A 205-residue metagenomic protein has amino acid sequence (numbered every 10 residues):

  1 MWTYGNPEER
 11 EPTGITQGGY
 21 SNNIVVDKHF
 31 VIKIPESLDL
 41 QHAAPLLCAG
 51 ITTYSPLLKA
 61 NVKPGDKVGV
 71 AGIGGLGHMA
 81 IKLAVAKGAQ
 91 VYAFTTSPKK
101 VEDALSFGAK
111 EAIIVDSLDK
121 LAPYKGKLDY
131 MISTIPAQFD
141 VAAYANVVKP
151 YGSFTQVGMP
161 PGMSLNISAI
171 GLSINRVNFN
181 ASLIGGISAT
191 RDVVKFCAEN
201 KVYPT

Functional and structural regions predicted by a protein language model:
M1-V31: Glycine-rich phosphate/adenylate-binding loop and adjacent beta-alpha elements of nucleotide- or dinucleotide-binding
G14-Y20, E36-K59, A71-M79: A glycine-rich, Thr/Ser-enriched phosphate-binding loop motif common to dinucleotide/cofactor-binding enzymes
F30-L40, R176: Glycine/charged-rich beta-loop-alpha catalytic/anionic-binding loops adjacent to active sites
V31, G50, L128, V141 (+1 more regions): A general structural signal for well-ordered alpha-helical segments in protein cores
I32, G69, Y92, S153-T155 (+1 more regions): Structural detector of well-ordered beta-strand residues that form the stable sheet scaffold of enzyme domains
L57, A80, A84, L172: Short hydrophobic alpha-helical segments of the AMP-binding
P64-I73, L83-A143: Adenosine-nucleotide cofactor-binding segment
K87, I135-Y203: Glycine-rich phosphate-binding loop and adjacent beta-alpha segment of Rossmann(oid) nucleotide-cofactor-binding
